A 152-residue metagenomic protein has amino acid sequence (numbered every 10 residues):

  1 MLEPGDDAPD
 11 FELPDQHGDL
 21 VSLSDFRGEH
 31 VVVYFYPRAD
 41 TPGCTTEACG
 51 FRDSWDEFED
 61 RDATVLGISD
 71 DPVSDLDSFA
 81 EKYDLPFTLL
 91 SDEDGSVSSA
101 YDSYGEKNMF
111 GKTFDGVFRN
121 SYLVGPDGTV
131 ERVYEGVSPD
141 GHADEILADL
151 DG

Functional and structural regions predicted by a protein language model:
M1-G152: Chalcogenol-based redox active-site neighborhoods
